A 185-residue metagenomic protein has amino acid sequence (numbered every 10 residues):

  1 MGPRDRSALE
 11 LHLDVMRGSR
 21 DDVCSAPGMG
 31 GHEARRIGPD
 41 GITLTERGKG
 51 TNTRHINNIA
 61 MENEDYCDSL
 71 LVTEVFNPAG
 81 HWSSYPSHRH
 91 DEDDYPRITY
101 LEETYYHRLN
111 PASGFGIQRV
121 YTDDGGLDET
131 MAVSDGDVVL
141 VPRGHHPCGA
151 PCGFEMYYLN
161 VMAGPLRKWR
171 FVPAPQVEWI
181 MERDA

Functional and structural regions predicted by a protein language model:
M1-E10, D14, A132-G153: Conserved metal-binding segment of the jelly-roll/cupin
M1-T43: Acidic, low-complexity central loop/insert segments
R17-S19, P27, D40-D135, A150-A185: Active-site region of the double-stranded beta-helix
